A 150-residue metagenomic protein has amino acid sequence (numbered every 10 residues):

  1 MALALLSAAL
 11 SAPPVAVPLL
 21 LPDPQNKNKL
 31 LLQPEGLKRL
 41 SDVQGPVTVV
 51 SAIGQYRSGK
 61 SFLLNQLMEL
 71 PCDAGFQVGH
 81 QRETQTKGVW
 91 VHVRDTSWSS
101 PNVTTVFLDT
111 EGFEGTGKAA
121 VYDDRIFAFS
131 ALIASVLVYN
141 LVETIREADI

Functional and structural regions predicted by a protein language model:
M1-I150: N-terminal switch/interaction subdomains of large nucleotide-dependent motors and GTPases
